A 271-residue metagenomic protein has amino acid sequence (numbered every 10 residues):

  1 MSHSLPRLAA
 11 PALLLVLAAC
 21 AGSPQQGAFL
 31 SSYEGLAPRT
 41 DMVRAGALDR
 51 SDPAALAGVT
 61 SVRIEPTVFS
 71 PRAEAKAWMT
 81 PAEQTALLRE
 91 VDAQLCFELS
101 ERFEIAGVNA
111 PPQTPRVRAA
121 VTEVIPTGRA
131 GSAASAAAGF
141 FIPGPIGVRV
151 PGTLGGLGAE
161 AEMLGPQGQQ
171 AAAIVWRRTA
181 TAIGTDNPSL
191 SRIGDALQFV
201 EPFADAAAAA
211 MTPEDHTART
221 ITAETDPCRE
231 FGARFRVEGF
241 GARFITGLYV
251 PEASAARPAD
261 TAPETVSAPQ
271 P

Functional and structural regions predicted by a protein language model:
M1-A10: Bacterial N-terminal signal peptides that target proteins for export
V16-A19: C-terminal motif of bacterial Sec signal peptides marking the signal peptidase cleavage site
A21-P24: Bacterial signal peptide processing site
A28-D52: Post-signal peptide N-terminal segment of mature Sec-exported envelope proteins
L56-T122: N-terminal segment of the mature soluble domain
N109-P166, A242-P271: Surface-exposed short loop/turn segments
P145-G158, L164-A210: Short secondary-structure boundary motifs at beta->alpha junctions and helix caps
G184-P271: Compositionally biased, intrinsically disordered linkers/stalks adjacent to structured regions
